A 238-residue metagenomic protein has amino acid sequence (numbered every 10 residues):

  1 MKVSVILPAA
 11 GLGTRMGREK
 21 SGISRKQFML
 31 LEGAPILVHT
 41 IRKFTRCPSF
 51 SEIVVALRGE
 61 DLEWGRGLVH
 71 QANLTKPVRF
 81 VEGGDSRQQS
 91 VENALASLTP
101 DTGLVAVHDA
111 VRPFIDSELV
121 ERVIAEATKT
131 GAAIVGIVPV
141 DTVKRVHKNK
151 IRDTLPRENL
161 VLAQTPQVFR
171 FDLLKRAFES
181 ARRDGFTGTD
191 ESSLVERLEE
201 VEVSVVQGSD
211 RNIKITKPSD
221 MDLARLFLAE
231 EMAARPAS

Functional and structural regions predicted by a protein language model:
M1-L62: N-terminal glycine-rich phosphate-binding loop and ensuing alpha1 helix
L7, L37, A94, H108-D109 (+3 more regions): Residue-level signal for inorganic ion chemistry
M16, G65-R66, V123, A224: Hydrophobic packing residues within well-ordered alpha-helices of enzyme cores
L30, F114, T154, V168 (+1 more regions): Short aromatic/basic micro-patch
V38-T102, D184: Conserved N-terminal catalytic core of the sugar/cofactor nucleotidyltransferase
D85, V161-S238: Conserved alpha/beta core of the MobA/IspD/sugar-nucleotide pyrophosphorylase nucleotidyltransferase superfamily
D85-K150, Q164: Conserved beta-loop-beta/alpha segment of the NTase-like Rossmann-fold superfamily that binds/positions NTPs
D153-A163: A recurrent flexible, glycine/aromatic-enriched loop bordering the glycosyltransferase active site that acts as
